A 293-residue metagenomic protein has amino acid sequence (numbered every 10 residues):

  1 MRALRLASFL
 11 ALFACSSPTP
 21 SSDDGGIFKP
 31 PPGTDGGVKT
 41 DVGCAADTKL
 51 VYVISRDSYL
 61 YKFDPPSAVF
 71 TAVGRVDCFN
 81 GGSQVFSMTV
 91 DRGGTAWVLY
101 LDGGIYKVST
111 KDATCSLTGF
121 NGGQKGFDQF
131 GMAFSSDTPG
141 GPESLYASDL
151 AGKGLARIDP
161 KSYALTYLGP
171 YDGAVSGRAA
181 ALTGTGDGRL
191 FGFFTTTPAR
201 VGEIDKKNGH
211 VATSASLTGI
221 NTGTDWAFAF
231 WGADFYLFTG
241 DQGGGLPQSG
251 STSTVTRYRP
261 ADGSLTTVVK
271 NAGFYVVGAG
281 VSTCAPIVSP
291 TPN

Functional and structural regions predicted by a protein language model:
A7-C44, T291-N293: Ser/Thr-rich, Pro/Gly/Ala-heavy low-complexity intrinsically disordered linkers and tails of secreted extracellular
T40-F70: An edge-strand/N-cap motif at the start of beta-rich repeat modules
T40-G43, G81-D91, G123-D137, G173-D187 (+2 more regions): Repeated scaffold domains used in trafficking and secretory/extracellular systems, primarily beta-propellers
L50-I54, Y61, T95-L99, G140-S148 (+3 more regions): Conserved beta-propeller blade signature
S58-Y59, G103-G104, P139, A151-G154 (+2 more regions): Short glycine/acidic-enriched loop and turn motifs that connect beta-strands
P65-A68, S109-A113, D159-Y163, D205-G209 (+1 more regions): Short loop/turn segments that connect beta-strands within beta-propeller blades
F70-C78, C115-G122, L165-G173, V211-G219 (+2 more regions): Beta-propeller fold detector
T252-N293: Blade-level signature of beta-propeller repeat domains, shared across WD40, Kelch, NHL, RCC1 and BNR/Asp-box propellers
